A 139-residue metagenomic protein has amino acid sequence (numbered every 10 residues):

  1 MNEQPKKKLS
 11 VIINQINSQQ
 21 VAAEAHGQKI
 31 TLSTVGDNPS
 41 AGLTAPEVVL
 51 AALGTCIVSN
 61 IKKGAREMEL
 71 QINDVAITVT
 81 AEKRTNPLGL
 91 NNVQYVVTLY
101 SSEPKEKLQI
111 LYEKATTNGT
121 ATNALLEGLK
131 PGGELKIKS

Functional and structural regions predicted by a protein language model:
M1-A51, K62-S139: Extended beta-strand/beta-hairpin segments
L53-I57: Alpha-helical metal-binding/catalytic segments enriched in His/Glu/Asp
